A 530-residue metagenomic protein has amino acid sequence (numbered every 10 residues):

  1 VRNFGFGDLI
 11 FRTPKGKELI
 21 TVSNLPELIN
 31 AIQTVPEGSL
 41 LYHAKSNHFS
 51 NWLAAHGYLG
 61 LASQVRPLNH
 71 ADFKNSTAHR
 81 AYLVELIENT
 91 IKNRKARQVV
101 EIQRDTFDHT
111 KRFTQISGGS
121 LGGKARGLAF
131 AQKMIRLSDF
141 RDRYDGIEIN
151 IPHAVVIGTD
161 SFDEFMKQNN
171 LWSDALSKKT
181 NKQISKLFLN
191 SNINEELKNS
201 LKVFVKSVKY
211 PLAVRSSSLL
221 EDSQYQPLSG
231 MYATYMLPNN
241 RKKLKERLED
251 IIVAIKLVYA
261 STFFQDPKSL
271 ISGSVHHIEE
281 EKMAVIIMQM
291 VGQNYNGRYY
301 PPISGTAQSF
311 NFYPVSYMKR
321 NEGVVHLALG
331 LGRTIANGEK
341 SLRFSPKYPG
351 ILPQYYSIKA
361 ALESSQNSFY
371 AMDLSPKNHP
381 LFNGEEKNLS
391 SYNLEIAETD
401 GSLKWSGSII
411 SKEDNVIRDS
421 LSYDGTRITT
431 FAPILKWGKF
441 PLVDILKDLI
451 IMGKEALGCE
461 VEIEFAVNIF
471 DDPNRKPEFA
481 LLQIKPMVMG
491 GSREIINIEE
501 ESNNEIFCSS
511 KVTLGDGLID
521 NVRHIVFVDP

Functional and structural regions predicted by a protein language model:
V1-A96: Terminal, compositionally biased segments used for targeting/anchoring and flexible tails
L25, K45-F49, L61-A62, K124 (+5 more regions): Short runs of predominantly hydrophobic/aromatic residues within well-ordered alpha helices that form helix-helix
A62-L68, F130, D160-F162, M236-P238: Short hydrophobic alpha-helical segments that form membrane-spanning helices or hydrophobic packing faces of helical
I102-R143, N192-P530: Conserved mixed alpha/beta core segments that line enzyme active sites in large multi-domain catalysts
A131-R136, F162-Q168: Short active-site loop/helix that positions an aromatic residue
R141-I151: An N-terminal structural lobe/cap that precedes and organizes the functional/catalytic core across diverse proteins
A154: Conserved, mostly hydrophobic/aromatic
L171, A175-L189: N-terminal leader/propeptide and maturation segments of large enzyme subunits in energy/redox metabolism and hydrolases
